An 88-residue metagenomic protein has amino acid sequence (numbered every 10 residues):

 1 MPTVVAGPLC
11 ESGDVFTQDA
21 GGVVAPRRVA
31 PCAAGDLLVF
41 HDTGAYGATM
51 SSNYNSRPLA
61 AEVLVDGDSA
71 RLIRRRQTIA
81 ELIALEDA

Functional and structural regions predicted by a protein language model:
M1-A88: Charged (often Lys/Glu-rich) extended helix/loop segments that serve as interaction or gating elements
